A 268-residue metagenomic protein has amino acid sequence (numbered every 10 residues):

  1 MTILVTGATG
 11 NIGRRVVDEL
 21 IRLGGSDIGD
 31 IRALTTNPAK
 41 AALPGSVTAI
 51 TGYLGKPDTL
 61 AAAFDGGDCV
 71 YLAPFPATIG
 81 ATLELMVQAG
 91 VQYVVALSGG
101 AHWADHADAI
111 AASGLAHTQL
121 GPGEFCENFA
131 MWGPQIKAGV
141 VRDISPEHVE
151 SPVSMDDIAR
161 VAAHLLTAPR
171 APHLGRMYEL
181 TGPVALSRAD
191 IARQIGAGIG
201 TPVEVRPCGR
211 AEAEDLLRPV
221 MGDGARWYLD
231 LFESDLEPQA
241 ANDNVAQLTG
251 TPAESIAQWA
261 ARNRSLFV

Functional and structural regions predicted by a protein language model:
M1, P146-E147, P238, Q247: Generic detector of short alpha-helix boundary/capping microenvironments and adjacent low-complexity segments
T2-P44, G55-A61, D65-G67, A77-E204 (+2 more regions): Oxidoreductase cofactor-interface core, primarily capturing Rossmann-like NAD(P)-dependent enzymes
V47-T48: Adenosine-nucleotide cofactor-binding segment
T51-Y53: Cofactor-binding loops of NAD(P)H-dependent oxidoreductases, dominated by short-chain dehydrogenase/reductases
Y71-A73: Periplasmic-binding protein-like
A211-V268: A hydrophobic C-terminal alpha-helical subdomain
